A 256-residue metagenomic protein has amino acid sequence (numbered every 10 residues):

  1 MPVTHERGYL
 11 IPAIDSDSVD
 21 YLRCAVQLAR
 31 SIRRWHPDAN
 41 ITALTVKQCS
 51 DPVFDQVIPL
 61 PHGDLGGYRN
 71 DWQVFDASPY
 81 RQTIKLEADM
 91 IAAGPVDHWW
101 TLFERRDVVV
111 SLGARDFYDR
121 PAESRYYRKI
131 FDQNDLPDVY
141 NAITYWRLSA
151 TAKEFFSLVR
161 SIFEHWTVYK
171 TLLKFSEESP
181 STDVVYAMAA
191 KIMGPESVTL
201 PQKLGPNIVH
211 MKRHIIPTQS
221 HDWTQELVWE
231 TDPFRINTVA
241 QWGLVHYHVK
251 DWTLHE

Functional and structural regions predicted by a protein language model:
M1-R7, I11, A43, V53-Q56 (+2 more regions): A glycosyltransferase accessory/donor-loop signature
H5, A39, Y80-Q82, R106 (+1 more regions): Short coil/turn segments at beta-strand junctions that form active-site/ligand-binding loops
G8-Q73, L227, Y247, D251 (+1 more regions): Glycine/proline-rich, flexible active-site/cofactor-binding loop segments that harbor closely spaced acidic
D15-S18, R23-C24, A43, A77 (+3 more regions): Catalytic phosphate/metal-binding cores of nucleic-acid and nucleotide-processing enzymes, i.e., regions that mediate
T42-T45, I84-E87, A92, V108-S111 (+2 more regions): A structural signal for short, well-ordered beta-strand segments and their strand-loop junctions that often border
C49, P59, R69-P121: GT-A fold catalytic core of metal-dependent nucleotide-sugar glycosyltransferases, centered on the diacidic
C49-D51, G63-G67, D116-Y118, L204-H210: A short acidic, often aromatic-flanked loop/helix-cap motif at beta-alpha or helix-coil junctions that lines enzyme
L65-W72, R120-D132: Short acidic (Asp/Glu) patches
